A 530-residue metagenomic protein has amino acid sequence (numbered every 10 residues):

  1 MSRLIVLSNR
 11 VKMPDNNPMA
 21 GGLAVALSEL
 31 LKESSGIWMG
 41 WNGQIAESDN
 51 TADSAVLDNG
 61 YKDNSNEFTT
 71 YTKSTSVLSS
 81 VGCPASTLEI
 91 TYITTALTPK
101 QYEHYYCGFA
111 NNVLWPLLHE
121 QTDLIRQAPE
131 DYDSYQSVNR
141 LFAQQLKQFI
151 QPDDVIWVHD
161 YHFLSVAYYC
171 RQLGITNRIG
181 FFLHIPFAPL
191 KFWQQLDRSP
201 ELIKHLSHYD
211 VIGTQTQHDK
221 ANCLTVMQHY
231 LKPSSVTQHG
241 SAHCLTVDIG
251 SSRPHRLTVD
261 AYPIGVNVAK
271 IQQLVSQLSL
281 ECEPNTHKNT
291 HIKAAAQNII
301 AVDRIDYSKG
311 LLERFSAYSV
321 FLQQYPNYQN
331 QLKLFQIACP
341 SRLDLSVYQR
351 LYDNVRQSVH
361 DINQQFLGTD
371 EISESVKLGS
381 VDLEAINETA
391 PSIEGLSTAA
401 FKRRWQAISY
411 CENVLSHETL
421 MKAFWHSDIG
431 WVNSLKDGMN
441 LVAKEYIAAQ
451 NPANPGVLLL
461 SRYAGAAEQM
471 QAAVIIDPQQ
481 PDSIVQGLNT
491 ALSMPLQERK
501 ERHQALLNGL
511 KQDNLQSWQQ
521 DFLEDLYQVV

Functional and structural regions predicted by a protein language model:
M1-V530: Catalytic cores of carbohydrate-active enzymes across secretory and cytosolic contexts
